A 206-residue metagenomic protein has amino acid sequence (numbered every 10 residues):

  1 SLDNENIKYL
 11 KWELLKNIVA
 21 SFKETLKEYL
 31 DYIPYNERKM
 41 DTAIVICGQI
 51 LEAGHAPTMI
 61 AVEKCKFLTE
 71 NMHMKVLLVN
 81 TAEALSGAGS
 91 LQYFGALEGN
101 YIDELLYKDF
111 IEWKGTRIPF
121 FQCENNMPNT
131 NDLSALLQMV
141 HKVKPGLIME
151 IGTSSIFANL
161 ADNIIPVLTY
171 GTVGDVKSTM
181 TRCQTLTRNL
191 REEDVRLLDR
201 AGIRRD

Functional and structural regions predicted by a protein language model:
L2-E104: N-terminal subdomain of nucleotide-sugar transferases
E5-N6, L10, D162-D206: Active-site-proximal region of nucleotide-activated glycan assembly enzymes, centered on histidine/acidic-rich loops
T42-A43, D132-A135: Catalytic cores of nucleotide-enabled group-transfer and carboxylate-activating enzymes in metabolic and assembly-line
V45-I46, Q138-S154: Short N-terminal targeting/anchoring amphipathic segment
C47, V79-N80, M149-G152, Y170-G171 (+1 more regions): Short His-Asn-centered micro-motif
I50-G54, E83-S86, N125-P128, S154-F157 (+1 more regions): Short acidic, S/G/P-rich loop/turn micro-motifs used as interaction or catalytic elements
H55-M59, G87-Q92, A158-D162, T179-T181 (+1 more regions): A short acidic (Asp/Glu
L91-N129: Conserved nucleotide-sugar phosphate-binding/catalytic loop shared by glycosyltransferases and other
